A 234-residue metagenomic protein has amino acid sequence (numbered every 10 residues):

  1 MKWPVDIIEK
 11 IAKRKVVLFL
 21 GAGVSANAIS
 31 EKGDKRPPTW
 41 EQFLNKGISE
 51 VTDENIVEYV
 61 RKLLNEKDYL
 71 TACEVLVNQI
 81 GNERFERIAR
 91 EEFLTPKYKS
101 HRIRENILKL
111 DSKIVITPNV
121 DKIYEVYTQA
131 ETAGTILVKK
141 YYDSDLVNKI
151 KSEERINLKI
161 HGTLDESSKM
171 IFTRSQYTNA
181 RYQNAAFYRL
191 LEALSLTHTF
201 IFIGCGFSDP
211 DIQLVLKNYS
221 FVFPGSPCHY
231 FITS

Functional and structural regions predicted by a protein language model:
M1-I116, D121-Y124, A130-G134: Gly/serine-rich nucleotide phosphate-binding loop at the start of the catalytic core of nucleotide/ADP-ribose-handling
M1-V16, K99-E105, K109-S234: Conserved catalytic alpha/beta core of Sir2/sirtuin-type deacylases, generalized to analogous enzyme cores that bind
